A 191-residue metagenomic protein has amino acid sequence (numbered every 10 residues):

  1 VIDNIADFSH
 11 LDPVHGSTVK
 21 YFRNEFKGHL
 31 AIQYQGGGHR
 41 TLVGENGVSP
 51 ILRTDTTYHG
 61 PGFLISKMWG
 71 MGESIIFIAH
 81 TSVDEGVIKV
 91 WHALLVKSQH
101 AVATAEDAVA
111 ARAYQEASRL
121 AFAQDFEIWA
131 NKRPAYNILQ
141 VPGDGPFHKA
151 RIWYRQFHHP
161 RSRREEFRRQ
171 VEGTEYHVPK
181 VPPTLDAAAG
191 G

Functional and structural regions predicted by a protein language model:
V1-G191: C-terminal catalytic domain of Rieske-type non-heme iron oxygenases
